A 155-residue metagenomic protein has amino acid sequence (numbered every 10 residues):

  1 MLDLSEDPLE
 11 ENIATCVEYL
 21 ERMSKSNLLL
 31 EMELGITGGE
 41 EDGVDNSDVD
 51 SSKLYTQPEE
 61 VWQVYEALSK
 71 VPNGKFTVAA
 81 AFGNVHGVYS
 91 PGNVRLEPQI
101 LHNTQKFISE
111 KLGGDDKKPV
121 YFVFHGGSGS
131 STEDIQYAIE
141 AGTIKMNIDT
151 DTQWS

Functional and structural regions predicted by a protein language model:
M1-Y121, T132-Y137, A141: Alpha/beta enzyme core
L4, T150-D151: Short secondary-structure boundary segments
F124-G126: Thr-Gly-centered strand-to-loop micro-motif
S128-G129, D151: Short, surface-exposed acidic/glycine-rich loop or hinge patches that mediate macromolecular interfaces
W154: Metallocofactor- and cofactor-centric catalytic cores in central/energy metabolism, strongly enriched
